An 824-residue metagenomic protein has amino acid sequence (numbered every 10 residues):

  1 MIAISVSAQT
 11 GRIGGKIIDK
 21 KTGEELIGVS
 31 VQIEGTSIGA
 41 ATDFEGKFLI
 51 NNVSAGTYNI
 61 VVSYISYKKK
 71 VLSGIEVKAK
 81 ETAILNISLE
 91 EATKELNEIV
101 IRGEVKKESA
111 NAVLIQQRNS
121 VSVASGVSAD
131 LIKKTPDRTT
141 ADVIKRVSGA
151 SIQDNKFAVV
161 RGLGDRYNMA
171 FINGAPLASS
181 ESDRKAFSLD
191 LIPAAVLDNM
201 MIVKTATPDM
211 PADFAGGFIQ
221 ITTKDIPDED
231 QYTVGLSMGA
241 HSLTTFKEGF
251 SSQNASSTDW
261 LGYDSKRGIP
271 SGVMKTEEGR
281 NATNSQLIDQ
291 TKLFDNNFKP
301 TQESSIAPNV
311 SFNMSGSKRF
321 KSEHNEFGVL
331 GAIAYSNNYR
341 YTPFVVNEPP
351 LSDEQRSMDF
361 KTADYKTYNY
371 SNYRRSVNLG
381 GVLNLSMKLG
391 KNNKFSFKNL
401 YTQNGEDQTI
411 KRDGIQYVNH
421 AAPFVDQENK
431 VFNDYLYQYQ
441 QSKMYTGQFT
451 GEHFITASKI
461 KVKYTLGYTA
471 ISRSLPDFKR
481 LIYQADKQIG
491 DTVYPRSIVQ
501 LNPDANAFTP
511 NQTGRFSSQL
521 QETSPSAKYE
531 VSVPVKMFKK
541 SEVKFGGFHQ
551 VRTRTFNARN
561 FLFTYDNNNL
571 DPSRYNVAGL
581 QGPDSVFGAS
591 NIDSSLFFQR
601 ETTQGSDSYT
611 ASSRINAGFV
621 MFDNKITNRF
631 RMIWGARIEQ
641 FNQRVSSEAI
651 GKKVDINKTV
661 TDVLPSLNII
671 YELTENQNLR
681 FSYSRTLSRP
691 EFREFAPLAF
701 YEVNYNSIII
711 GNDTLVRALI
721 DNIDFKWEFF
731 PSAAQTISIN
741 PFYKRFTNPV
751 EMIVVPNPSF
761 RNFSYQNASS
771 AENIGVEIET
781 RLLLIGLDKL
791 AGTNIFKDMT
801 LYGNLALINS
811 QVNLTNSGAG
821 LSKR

Functional and structural regions predicted by a protein language model:
I18-T22, V29-E34, S63-I65, K78-K133 (+2 more regions): Short, acidic, small-residue-rich periplasmic hinge/interaction motif at the N-terminus of Gram-negative outer-membrane
T36-K47: Short, acidic Ser/Thr/Gly-rich low-complexity loop/linker segments typical of extracellular and cell-surface proteins
E76, V105-V159, D165, G174-I192 (+2 more regions): Periplasmic N-terminal accessory/gating domains of Gram-negative outer-membrane beta-barrel systems
I226-Q231, K321-G328, N392, T456-K461 (+8 more regions): Short loop/turn motifs that connect adjacent beta-strands in outer-membrane beta-barrel proteins
D289, L293-I410, L667: Transmembrane beta-barrel wall of Gram-negative outer-membrane proteins
N404-E406, T509-S518, E530-T674: Signature of Gram-negative outer-membrane beta-barrel scaffolds
D426-T450, T603-N616, L687-F746, P756-L787: Outer-membrane beta-barrel signature, preferentially recognizing the C-terminal barrel domain of Gram-negative
F742-R745, S764-R824: Gram-negative outer-membrane beta-barrel transporters
